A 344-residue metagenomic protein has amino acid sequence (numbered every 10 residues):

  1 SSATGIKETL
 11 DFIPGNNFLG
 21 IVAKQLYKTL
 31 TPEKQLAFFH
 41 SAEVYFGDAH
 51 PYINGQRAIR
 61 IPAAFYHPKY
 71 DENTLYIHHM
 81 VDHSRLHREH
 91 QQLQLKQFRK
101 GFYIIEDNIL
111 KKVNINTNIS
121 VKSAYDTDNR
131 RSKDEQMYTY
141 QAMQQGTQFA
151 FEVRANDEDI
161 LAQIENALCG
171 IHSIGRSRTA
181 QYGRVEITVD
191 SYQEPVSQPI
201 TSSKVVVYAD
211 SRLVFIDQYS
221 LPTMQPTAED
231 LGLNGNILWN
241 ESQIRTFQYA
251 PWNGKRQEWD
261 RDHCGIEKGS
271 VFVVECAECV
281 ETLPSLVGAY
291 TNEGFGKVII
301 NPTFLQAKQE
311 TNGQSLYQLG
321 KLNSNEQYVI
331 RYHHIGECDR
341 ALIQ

Functional and structural regions predicted by a protein language model:
S1-Q344: Conserved active-site/ligand-binding neighborhood in enzyme cores
